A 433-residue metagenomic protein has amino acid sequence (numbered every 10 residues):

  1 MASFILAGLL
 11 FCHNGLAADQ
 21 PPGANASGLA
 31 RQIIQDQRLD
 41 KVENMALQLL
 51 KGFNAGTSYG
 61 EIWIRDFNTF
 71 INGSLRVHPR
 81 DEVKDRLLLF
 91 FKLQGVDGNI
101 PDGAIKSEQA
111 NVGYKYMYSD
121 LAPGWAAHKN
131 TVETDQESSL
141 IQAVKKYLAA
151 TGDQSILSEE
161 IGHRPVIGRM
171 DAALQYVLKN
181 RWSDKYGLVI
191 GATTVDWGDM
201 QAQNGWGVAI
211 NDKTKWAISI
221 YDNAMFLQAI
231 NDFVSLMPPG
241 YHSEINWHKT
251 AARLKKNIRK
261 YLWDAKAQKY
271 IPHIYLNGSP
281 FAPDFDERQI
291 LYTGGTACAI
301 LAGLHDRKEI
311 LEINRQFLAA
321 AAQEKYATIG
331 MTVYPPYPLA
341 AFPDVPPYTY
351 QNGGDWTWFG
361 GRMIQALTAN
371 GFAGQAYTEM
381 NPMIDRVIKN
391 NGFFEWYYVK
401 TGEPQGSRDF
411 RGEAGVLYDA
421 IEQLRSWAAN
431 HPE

Functional and structural regions predicted by a protein language model:
A2-C12: Bacterial N-terminal signal peptides
G15-G60, Q154-K179, M237-K249, A428-E433: Acidic/polar, glycine-enriched structural segments that form the non-catalytic walls/loops of the carbohydrate-binding
Q20-M45, W63, P101-D102, Y186-I190 (+5 more regions): Catalytic cores of carbohydrate-active enzymes
Y59-I64, K115-Q136, L140-A143, Y147 (+3 more regions): C-terminal capping/lid segments that line or modulate ligand- or cofactor-binding pockets
D66-R76: Non-membrane alpha-helical segments in proteins
H78-E160, R164-D171, R181-I190, K325-P343 (+1 more regions): Helix-terminus loop motifs that line ligand-binding clefts
R80, A150, L236-P239, A373 (+1 more regions): Alpha-solenoid helical repeat scaffolds
M200-N211: A short, charged helix-loop
